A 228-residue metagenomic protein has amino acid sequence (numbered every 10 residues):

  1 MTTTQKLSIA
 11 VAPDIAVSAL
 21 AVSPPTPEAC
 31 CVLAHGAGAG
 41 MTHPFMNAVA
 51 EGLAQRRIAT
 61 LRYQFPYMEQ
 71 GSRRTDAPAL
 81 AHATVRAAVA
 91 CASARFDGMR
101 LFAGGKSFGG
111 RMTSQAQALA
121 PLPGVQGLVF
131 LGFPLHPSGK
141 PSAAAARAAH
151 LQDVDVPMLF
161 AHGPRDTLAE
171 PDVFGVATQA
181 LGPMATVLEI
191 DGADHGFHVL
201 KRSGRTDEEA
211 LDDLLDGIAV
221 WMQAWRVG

Functional and structural regions predicted by a protein language model:
K6-R100, F197-A210: Serine-hydrolase catalytic machinery in alpha/beta-hydrolase-like enzymes
Y63, L131, A161: The conserved SAM/SAH-binding core of class I Rossmann-like methyltransferase domains, concentrating on the hydrophobic
E69-S72, L135-P141, L168, F197: A short beta-to-alpha transition loop/helix N-cap that caps and shapes the active-site region
V85-V156: Primarily recognizes the serine-hydrolase "nucleophile elbow" in alpha/beta-hydrolase and SGNH/GDSL folds
D153-D155, F160-H162, D166: Short beta-strand/loop motif that positions the catalytic acidic residue of the alpha/beta-hydrolase fold
T167-V173: Conserved alpha/beta-hydrolase "acid-adjacent" motif
L181-V199: Catalytic histidine neighborhood in serine/cysteine hydrolases with alpha/beta-hydrolase-type architecture
R202-G228: Catalytic active-site module of serine/aspartate enzymes centered on a nucleophile-bearing elbow/loop
